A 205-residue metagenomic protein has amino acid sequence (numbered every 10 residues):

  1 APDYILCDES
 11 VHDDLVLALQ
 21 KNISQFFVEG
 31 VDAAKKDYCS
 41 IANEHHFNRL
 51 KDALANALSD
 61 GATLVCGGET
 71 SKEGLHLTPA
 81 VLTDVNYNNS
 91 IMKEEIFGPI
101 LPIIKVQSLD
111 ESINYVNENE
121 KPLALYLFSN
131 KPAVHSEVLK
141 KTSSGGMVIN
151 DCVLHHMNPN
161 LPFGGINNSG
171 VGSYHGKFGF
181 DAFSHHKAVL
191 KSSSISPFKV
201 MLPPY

Functional and structural regions predicted by a protein language model:
I5-L6: Short internal beta-strands
E9-K121: NAD(P)-dependent aldehyde/semialdehyde dehydrogenase
E69, H76-Y205: Conserved C-terminal structural/oligomerization subdomain of aldehyde/semialdehyde dehydrogenase
